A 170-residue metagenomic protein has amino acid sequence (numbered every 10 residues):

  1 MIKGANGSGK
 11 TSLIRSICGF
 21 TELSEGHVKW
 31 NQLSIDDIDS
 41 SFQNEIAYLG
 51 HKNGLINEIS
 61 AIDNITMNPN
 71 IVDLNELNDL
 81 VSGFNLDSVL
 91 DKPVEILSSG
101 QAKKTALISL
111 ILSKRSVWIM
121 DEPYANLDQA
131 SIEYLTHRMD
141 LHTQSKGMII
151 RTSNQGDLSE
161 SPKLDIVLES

Functional and structural regions predicted by a protein language model:
C18: Helix-to-loop junction immediately C-terminal to a conserved catalytic motif
L23-F42: Conserved ABC transporter NBD signature motif
K52, N57-E76: Q-loop/switch helix immediately C-terminal to the Walker
N75-L90: Conserved ABC ATPase "signature" region
P93-G100: Conserved ABC ATPase signature
L107, K146: Hydrophobic anchor residue at the start of the ABC signature
L112-S116: A short, proline-enriched helix->beta-strand linker immediately N-terminal to the Walker B motif in ABC-type P-loop
W118-E122: Catalytic Walker B motif of ABC-type/P-loop ATPase nucleotide-binding domains
